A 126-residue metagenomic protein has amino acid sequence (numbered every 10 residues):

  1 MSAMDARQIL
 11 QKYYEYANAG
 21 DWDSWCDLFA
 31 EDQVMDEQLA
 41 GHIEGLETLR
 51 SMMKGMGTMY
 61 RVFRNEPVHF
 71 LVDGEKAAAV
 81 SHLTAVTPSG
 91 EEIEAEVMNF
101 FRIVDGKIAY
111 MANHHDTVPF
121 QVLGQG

Functional and structural regions predicted by a protein language model:
M1-E31, V122-Q125: Short, low-complexity N-terminal intrinsically disordered segments enriched in polar/charged residues
S2-D5, R50-G126: A beta-strand edge to alpha-helix "cap/lid" segment located at domain peripheries
Y13-Y16, D36, A85-V86: Alpha-helix C-capping/helix-to-loop hinge sites
E15-N18, L28-V34, L49, R61-E66: Short acidic/polar alpha-helix capping motifs at helix-coil junctions
N18, L39, I43, P88: Short glycine/serine/threonine-biased micro-segments
S24, G45, L49, E94: Short, electropositive, low-hydrophobicity segments enriched in small/polar residues
D32, G41-S51, V72: Short beta-edge strand/loop motif at the mouth of beta-sheet-based domains
V34-E44, M56-M59: A short gly/proline-enriched turn/hairpin at secondary-structure junctions
